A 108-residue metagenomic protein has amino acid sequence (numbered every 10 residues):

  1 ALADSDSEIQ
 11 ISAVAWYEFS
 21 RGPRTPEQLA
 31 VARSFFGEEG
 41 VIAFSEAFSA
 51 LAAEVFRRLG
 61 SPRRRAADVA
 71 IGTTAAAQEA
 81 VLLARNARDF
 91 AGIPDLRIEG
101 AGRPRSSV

Functional and structural regions predicted by a protein language model:
A1-I11, S20-S34, R105-S107: Short, well-structured N-terminal submotif of metal-dependent ribonuclease cores
V14-Y17, A47, R88: Alpha-helix/helix-capping structural signal
W16, S34-G37: Short linear capping/connector segments at secondary-structure termini
E18-F19, L51, G92: Phosphate- and divalent-cation-binding pockets in alpha/beta enzyme and binding domains that engage nucleotide-derived
G22, V55, I93-L96: Residue-level signal for well-ordered alpha-helical positions
E39-R85: Active-site neighborhoods of divalent-metal-dependent phosphate/nucleic-acid chemistry enzymes
G72-V108: Acidic, PIN/NYN-like endoribonuclease modules and their adjacent C-terminal/linker elements
